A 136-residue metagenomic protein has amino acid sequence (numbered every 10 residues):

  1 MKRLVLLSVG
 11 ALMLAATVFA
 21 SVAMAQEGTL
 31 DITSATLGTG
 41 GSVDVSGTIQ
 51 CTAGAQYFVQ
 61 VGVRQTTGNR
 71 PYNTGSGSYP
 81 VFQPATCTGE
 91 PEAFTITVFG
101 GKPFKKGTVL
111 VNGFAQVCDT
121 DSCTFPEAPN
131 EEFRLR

Functional and structural regions predicted by a protein language model:
M1-V9: Bacterial N-terminal signal peptides that target proteins for export
K2, M24-T29, A93: Long, contiguous binding/interaction regions
L7, A20, T33, G75-G77: Intrinsically disordered, low-complexity segments enriched in Ser/Pro/Gly/Ala and basic residues
G10-L14: Hydrophobic helical h-region of N-terminal Sec-dependent signal peptides in bacterial secretory/periplasmic proteins
A15-V22: C-terminal segment of classical bacterial N-terminal signal peptides
Q26, E92, T124-N130: Extracellular and select intracellular beta-sandwich modules with Ser/Thr-enriched, small-residue motifs on
Q26-R70: Short, surface-exposed binding/anchoring microloops in extracellular/periplasmic proteins
A53-T120, E131-R136: Ser/Thr-rich low-complexity repeats and stalk/linker segments
